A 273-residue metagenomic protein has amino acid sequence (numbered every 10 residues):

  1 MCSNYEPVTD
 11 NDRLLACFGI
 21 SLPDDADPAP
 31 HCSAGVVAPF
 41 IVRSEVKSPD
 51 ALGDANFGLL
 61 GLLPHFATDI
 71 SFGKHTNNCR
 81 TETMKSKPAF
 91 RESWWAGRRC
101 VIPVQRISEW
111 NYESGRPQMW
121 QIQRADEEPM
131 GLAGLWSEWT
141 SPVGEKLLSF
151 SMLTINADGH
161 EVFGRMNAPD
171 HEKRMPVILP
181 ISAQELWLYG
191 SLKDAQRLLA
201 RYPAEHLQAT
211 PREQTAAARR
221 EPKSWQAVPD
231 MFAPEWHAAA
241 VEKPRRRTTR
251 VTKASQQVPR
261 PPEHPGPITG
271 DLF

Functional and structural regions predicted by a protein language model:
M1-F273: Short linear sequence motif anchored by a di-proline
